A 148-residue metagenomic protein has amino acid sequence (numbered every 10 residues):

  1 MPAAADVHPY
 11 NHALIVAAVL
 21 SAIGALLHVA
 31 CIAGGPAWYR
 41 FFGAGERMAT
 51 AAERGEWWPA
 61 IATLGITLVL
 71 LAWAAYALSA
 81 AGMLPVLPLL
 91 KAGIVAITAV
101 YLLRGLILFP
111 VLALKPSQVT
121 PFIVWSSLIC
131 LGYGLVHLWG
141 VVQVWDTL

Functional and structural regions predicted by a protein language model:
P2-V7, L27-A62, A80-M83: Interfacial loop at the N-terminal end of multi-pass membrane proteins
N11, P85-K91, P116-S126: Non-cytosolic membrane-interface motifs at loop->transmembrane helix junctions
L14-A33: N-terminal signal-anchor transmembrane alpha helix
A60-A77, I129-L131: Core segments of transmembrane alpha-helices that mediate helix-helix packing or line hydrophobic substrate/ligand
L78-I97: Cytoplasmic juxtamembrane regions at transmembrane-helix boundaries
G93-F109: Hydrophobic alpha-helical membrane segments
I107-F122, G140-W145: Membrane-helix boundary connector in multi-pass membrane proteins
G132-L148: Membrane-water interface at the C-terminal end of transmembrane alpha helices
